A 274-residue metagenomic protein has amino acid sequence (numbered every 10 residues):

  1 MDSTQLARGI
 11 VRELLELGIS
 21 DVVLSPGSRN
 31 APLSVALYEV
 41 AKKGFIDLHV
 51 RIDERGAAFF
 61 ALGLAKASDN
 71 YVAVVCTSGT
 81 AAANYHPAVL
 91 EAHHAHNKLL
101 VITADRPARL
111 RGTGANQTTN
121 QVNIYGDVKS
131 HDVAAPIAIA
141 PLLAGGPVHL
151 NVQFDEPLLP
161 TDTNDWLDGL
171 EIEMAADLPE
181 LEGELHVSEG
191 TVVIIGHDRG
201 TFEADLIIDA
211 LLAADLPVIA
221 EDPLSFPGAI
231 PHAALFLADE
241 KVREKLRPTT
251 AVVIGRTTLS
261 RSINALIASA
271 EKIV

Functional and structural regions predicted by a protein language model:
R8-I19, L64-D69, I139-A144, E182-T191 (+1 more regions): Glycine-rich phosphate/diphosphate-binding loops that line cofactor/substrate pockets in enzymes
V23-P26, V101-A104, P217-D222, I273-V274: Short internal beta-strands
S28, R106, V152-L158, H197-R199 (+1 more regions): Glycine-rich beta-alpha junction loops
P32-A108, L259: Thiamine diphosphate
F45, A140-S188: Conformationally flexible catalytic loops at phosphate/diphosphate-handling active centers
K66, S78, N84, I195-I273: Glycine-rich, anion-gripping cofactor-binding loops and their flanking helix/strand elements in enzyme active sites
N70, D105-R109, T113-P147: Conserved thiamine diphosphate
V75-T77, K98-D105, H149-Q153, I194-G196 (+1 more regions): Short beta-strand segments
